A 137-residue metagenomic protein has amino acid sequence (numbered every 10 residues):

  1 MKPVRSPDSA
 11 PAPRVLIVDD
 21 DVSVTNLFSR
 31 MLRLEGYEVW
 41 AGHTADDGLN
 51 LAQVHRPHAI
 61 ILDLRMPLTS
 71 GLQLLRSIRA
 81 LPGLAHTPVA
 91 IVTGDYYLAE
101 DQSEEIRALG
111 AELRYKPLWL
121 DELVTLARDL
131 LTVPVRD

Functional and structural regions predicted by a protein language model:
M1-R14, W119-D137: Non-catalytic signal-transmission and effector/linker regions of two-component phosphorelay proteins
S23, H43-D47, S70-R76: Acidic catalytic/metal-coordinating carboxylates
N26-L34: Charged docking surfaces used in two-component/phosphorelay signaling
G36-H43, L51: Short hydrophobic/Thr-rich beta-strand motif most characteristic of the beta2 strand and flanking loop of CheY-like
D63: Active-site residues of response regulator receiver
M66: Receiver (REC) domain active-site loop signature in two-component systems and cognate sites in sensor histidine kinases
Q73, Y96-Y115, D121, T125: Alpha4 helix (beta4-alpha4-beta5 surface) of REC/receiver domains from two-component response regulators
V92-G94: Hydrophobic/aromatic residues positioned on beta-strands within the core alpha/beta folds
